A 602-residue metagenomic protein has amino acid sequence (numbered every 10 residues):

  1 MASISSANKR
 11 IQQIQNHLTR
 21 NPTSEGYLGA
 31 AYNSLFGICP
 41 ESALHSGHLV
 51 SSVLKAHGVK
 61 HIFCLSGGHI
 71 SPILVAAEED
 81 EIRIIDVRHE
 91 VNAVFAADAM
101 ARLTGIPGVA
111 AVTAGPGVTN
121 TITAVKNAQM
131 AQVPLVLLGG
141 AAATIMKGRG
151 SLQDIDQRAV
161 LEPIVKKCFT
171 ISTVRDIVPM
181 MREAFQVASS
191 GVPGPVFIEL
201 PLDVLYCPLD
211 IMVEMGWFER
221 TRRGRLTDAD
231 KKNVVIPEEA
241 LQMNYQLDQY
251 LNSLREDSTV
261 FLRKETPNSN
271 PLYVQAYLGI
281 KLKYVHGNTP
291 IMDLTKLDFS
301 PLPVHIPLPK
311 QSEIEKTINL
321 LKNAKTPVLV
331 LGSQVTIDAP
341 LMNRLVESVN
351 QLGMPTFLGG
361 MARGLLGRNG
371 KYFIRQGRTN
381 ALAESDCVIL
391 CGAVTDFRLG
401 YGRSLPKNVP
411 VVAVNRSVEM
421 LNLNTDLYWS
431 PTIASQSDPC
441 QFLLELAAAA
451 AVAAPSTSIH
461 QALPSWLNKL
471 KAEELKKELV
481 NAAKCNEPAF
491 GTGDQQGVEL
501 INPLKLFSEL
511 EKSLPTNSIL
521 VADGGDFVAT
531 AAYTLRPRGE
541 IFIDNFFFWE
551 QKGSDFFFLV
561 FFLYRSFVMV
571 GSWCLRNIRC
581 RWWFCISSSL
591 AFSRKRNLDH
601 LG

Functional and structural regions predicted by a protein language model:
S3-R10, G139-M180, E199-V204, M212-F261 (+1 more regions): Glycine-rich, acidic loop regions that bind phosphate or pyrophosphate groups
R10-E41, G224-H305, N319, A324 (+2 more regions): Phosphate/pyrophosphate-binding active-site segments
H17-L28, L49-V59, A99-T104, V187-V192 (+6 more regions): Glycine-rich phosphate/diphosphate-binding loops that line cofactor/substrate pockets in enzymes
G47, K55-H57, L65-G68, I73-V75 (+3 more regions): Active-site diphosphate/adenylate-binding microenvironment
L54, K60-C64, I82-I85, L103-A142 (+5 more regions): A short, small-residue-rich loop immediately preceding and capping a beta-strand
H69, A142-A143, L200-Y206, S333-V335 (+2 more regions): Glycine-rich beta-alpha junction loops
E79-A111, A159-E162, K167-F169, G367-A381 (+2 more regions): Glycine-rich oxoanion-binding loops at beta->alpha junctions
R102, S312-I318, V330-M420, V528 (+2 more regions): Glycine-rich, anion-gripping cofactor-binding loops and their flanking helix/strand elements in enzyme active sites
